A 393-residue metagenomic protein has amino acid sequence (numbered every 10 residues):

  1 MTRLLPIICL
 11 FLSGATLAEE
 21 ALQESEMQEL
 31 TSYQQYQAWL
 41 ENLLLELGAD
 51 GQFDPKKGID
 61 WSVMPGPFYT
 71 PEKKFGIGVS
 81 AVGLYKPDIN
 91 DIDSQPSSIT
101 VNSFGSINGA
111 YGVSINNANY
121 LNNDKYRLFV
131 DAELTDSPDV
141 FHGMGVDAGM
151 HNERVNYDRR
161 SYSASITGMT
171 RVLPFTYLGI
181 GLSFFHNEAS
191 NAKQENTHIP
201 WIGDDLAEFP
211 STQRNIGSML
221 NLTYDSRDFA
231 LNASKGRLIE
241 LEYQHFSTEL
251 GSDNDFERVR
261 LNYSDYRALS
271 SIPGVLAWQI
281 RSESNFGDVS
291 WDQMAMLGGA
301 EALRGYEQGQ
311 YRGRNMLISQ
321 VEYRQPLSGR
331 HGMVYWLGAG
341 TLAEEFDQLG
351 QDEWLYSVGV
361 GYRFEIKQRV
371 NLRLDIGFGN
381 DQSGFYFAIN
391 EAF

Functional and structural regions predicted by a protein language model:
M1-C9: Sec-dependent signal peptide recognition, specifically the positively charged N-region followed immediately by
S13-A18: N-terminal signal peptide c-region/cleavage motif recognized by signal peptidases
E20-D50, D60, E133, P138-S270 (+1 more regions): Transmembrane beta-strand segments of outer-membrane beta-barrel domains in Gram-negative and organellar OMPs
G48-D54, L84-N90, N116-N123, T167-P174 (+6 more regions): Outer-membrane beta-barrel proteins
F53-S62, P67-P210, N371, G377-F393: Gram-negative/organellar outer-membrane beta-barrel architecture
K56-G58, T70-K74, S94, S106-A110 (+9 more regions): Transmembrane beta-barrel outer-membrane domains
W61-V63, I77-V79, Y111-I115, R160-I166 (+7 more regions): Hydrophobic, lipid-facing positions within transmembrane beta-strands of outer-membrane proteins
E208, S218-T223, R227-L327, M333 (+1 more regions): C-terminal outer-membrane beta-barrel translocator/porin domains of Gram-negative envelope proteins and their
